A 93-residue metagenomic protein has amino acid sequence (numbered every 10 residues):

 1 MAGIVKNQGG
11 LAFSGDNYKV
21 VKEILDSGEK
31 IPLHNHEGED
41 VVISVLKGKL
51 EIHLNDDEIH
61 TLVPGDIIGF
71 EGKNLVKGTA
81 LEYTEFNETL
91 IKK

Functional and structural regions predicted by a protein language model:
M1-V21, P32: A short, N-terminal "cap"/entry segment at the start of jelly-roll beta-barrel domains of the cupin/DSBH fold
D16-Y18, G28-V41: A short beta-loop-beta micro-motif enriched in histidine and acidic residues
I31-H36, L54, T79-A80: Short histidine-centered beta-strand/loop micro-motifs that create catalytic or ligand/metal-coordination sites
G38-L50, N55: Glycine- and acidic-residue-biased ligand/ion/polar-headgroup-sensing regions
L46-K47, V63, E82: A cytosolic small-molecule/anion-sensing beta-strand core signal
D56-K73: Short acidic-glycine-tyrosine-enriched beta hairpin
G72-K93: Ligand-binding loop in jelly-roll beta-barrel domains
